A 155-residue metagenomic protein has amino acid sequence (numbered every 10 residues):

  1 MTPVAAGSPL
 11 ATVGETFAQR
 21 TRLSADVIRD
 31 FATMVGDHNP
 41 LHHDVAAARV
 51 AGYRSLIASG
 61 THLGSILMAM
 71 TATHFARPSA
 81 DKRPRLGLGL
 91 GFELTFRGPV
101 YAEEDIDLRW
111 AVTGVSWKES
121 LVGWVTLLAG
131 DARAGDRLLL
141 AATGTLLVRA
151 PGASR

Functional and structural regions predicted by a protein language model:
M1-A58: Catalytic strand-loop segment that frames the active site of acyl-thioester-processing enzymes
M1-T16, P99-R155: HotDog/MaoC-like acyl-thioester-processing domains
E15-Q19, V27, P84-F92, I106 (+1 more regions): A generic structural signal for short beta-strands and their flanking turns/coil linkers
G36, A72, R149: Residue-level marker of positions within ordered structural domains that often coincide with functionally constrained
H38, H74, L127-L128: Hydrophobic alpha-helical segments
S55, S65-A111: Hydrophobic beta-strand-centered segment that forms part of the acyl-chain substrate-binding groove
T61-L63: A solvent-exposed, acidic/Ser-Thr-rich amphipathic alpha-helical stretch
